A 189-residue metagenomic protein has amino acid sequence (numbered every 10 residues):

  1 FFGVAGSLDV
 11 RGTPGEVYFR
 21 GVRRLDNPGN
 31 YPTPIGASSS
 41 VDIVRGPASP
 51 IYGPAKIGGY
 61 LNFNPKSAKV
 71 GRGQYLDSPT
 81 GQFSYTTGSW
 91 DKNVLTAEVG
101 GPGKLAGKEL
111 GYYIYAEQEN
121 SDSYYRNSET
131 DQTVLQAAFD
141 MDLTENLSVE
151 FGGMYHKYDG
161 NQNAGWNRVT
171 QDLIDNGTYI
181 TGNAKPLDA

Functional and structural regions predicted by a protein language model:
G3-A5, G12, V94, V134: Short beta-strand-initiation
A5-P47, I51-Y52, N64-P65: Periplasmic plug
V17, D26, I51, G58 (+4 more regions): Basic, gly/Ser/Thr/Pro-rich low-complexity segments located predominantly at protein N termini
G21, R45, A116, F151-G153: Glycine-rich, histidine-containing beta strand-loop boundary motifs that form or position
G36-S39, P50-Q136, L143-L147: Outer-membrane beta-barrel translocator/receptor signature
E119-S123, D131, A138-D142, N146-A189: Acidic/polar loop-and-plug regions of large Gram-negative outer-membrane beta-barrel proteins
